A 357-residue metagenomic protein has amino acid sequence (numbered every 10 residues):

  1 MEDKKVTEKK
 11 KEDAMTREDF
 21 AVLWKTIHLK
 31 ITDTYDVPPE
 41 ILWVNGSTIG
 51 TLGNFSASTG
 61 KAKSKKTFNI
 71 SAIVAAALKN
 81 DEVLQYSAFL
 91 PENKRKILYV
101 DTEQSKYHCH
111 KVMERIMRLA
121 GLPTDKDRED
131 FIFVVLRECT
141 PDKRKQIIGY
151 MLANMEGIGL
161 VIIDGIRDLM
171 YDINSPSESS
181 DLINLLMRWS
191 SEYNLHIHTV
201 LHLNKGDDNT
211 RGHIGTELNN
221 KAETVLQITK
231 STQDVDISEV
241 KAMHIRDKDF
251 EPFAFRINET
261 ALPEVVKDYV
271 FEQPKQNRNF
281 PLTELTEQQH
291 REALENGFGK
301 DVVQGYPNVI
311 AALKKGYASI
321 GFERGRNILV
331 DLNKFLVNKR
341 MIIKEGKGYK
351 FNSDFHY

Functional and structural regions predicted by a protein language model:
D3-R17, N154, S231-Y357: C-terminal regions of RecA-like/P-loop NTPase motor modules
E12-I116, S353-Y357: The Walker A/P-loop phosphate-binding site
G50, F89-E92, T124-K126, A153-M155 (+2 more regions): Conserved catalytic network of the ASCE P-loop NTPase/AAA+ motor domain
A57-K63, F68, S177-E264: Phosphate-binding/switch region of NTP-binding enzymes
T67, K145, P176-S180, R291 (+1 more regions): Non-membrane alpha-helical structural segments and their capping/turn regions in soluble enzymes
A72-I73, H108-I116, I147-Y150, D181-L185 (+3 more regions): Alpha-helical scaffold elements adjacent to nucleotide-binding pockets in ATP/GTP-utilizing enzyme cores
A76-N80, I116-L119, L169-D172, W189 (+2 more regions): Conserved, well-folded catalytic cores of nucleic-acid-processing and energy-transducing macromolecular machines
P91-N174: Conserved inter-motif catalytic segment of the P-loop NTP-binding fold
